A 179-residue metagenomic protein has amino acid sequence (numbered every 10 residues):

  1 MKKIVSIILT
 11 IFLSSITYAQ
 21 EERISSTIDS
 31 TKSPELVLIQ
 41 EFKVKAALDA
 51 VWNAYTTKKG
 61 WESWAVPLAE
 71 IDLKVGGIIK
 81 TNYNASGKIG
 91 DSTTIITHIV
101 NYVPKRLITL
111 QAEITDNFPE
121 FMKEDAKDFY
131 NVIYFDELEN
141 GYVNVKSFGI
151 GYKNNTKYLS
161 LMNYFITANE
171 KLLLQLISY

Functional and structural regions predicted by a protein language model:
M1-I24: Bacterial Sec-dependent N-terminal signal peptides
Y18-E70: Hydrophobic ligand-binding cavity/cleft-lining segments
Q40-F42, L68, T94-N101, D128-E137: Hydrophobic/aromatic beta-strand elements that line small-molecule binding cavities or substrate pockets in beta-rich
K45-D49, L73, V100-I108, Y134-N144 (+1 more regions): A short, structured loop/turn motif at beta-sheet edges
L48, Y83-A85, N101-V103, A112-I114 (+1 more regions): A mature extracytoplasmic/lumenal domain signature
V51-W52, W61, I79-T81, I99 (+4 more regions): Hydrophobic pocket/interface hotspot
K59-T94, Y102: Short beta-edge strand/loop motif at the mouth of beta-sheet-based domains
P119-I166: Beta-strand/loop substructures that line and gate deep hydrophobic ligand-binding cavities in soluble
